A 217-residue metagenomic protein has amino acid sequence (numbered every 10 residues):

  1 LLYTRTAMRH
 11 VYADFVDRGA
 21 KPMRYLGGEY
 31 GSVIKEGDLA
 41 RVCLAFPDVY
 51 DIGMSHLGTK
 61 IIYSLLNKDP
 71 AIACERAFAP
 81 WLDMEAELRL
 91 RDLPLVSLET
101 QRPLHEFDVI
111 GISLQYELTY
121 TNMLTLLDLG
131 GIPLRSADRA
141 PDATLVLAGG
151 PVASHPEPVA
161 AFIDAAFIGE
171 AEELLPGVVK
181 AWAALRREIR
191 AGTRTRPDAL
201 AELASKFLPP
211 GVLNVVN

Functional and structural regions predicted by a protein language model:
L2-G37, L88-V96: Short N-terminal or domain-adjacent regulatory/targeting segments
M8-Y12, Y50, L145-V146: N-proximal accessory regions
G37-L39, A45-F46, M54, F207 (+1 more regions): A short N-terminal interaction module
A40-V42, D48, G53-L57, I61-D69 (+3 more regions): General detector of N-terminal leader/presequence modules that precede the first folded domain
V42, F46-P47, G53-L65, A71-E75 (+3 more regions): Low-complexity, highly charged intrinsically disordered N-terminal segments that act as targeting/localization
K68-P70, V216-N217: Short acidic-glycine loop/turn motifs at beta-strand connectors
A79-N217: Glycine-rich beta-alpha loop elements in corrinoid/cobalamin-binding modules across cobalamin-dependent enzymes
